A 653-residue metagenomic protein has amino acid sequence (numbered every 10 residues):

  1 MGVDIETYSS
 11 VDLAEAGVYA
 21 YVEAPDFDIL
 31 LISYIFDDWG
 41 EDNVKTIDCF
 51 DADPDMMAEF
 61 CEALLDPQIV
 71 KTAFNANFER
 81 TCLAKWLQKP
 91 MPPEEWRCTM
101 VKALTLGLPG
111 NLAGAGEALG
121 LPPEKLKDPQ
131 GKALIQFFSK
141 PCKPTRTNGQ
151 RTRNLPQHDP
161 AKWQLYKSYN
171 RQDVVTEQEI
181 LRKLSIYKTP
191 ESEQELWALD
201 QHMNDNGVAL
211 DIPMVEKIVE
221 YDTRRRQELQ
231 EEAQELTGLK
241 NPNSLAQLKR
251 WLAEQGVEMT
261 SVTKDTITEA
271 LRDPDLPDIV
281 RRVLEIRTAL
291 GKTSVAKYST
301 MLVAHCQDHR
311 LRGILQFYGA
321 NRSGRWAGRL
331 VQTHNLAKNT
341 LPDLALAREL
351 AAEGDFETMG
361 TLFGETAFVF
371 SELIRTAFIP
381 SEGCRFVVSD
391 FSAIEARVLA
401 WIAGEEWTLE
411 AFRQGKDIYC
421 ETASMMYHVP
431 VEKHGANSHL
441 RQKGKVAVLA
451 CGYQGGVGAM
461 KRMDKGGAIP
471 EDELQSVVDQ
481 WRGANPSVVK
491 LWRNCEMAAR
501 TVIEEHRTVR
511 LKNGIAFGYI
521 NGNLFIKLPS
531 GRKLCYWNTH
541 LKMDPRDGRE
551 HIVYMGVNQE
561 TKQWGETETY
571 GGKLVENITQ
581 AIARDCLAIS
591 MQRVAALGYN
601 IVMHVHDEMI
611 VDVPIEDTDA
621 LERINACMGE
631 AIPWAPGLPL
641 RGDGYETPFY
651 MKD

Functional and structural regions predicted by a protein language model:
M1, C61-L65, V369-R385, Q592-A596: A short acidic-Thr-Gly-centered motif at the start of a beta-strand
M1-G110, A118, L344, A400: Conserved RNase H-like, two-metal-ion catalytic cores of nucleic-acid enzymes
M1-L13, A24-F27, L31-Y34, D42-N43 (+9 more regions): Conserved "right-hand" nucleotidyltransferase catalytic core of DNA-directed polymerases
G2-V3, F74, E95-C98, F378-I394: Conserved catalytic palm subdomain of right-hand nucleotidyl-transferase polymerases, strongest for RNA-directed enzymes
L184-L196, C586-M609: Active-site palm subdomain of RNA-directed nucleic acid polymerases
V257-T260, Y427-L597, P639, D643-D653: Conserved catalytic core of nucleic-acid polymerases
E616-R623: Short, conserved charged micro-motifs
C627-A635: A common structural junction motif
